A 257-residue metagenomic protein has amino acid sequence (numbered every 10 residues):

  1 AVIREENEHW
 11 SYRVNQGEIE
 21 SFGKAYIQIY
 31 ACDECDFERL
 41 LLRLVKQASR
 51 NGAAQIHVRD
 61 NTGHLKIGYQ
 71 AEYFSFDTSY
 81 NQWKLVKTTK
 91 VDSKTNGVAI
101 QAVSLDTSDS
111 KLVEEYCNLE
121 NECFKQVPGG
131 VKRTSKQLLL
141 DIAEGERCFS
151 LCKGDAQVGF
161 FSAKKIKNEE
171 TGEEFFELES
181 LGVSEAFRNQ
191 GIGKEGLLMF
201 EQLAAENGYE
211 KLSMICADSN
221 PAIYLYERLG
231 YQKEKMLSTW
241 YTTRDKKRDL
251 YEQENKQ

Functional and structural regions predicted by a protein language model:
A1, T95-V131, E252-Q257: Short amphipathic alpha-helix that is part of the acyltransferase structural core
A1-A48, F161-E179: Conserved donor-binding loop and adjoining core beta-sheet/short helix segment in diverse acyl/aminoacyl transferases
A1-E8, V127-G154, S162, N168: Active-site rim helix/loop that mediates acceptor-substrate recognition in acyltransferases
C32-Q101, W240-T242: Acyl-donor-binding surface of acyltransferase catalytic domains
E34-K46, S180-V183, N189-Q202, E227-R228: Conserved acetyl-CoA-binding loop-helix of GNAT-fold acetyltransferases
I56-D60, L178, L212-C216: Conserved hydrophobic beta-strand within the GNAT/NAT acetyltransferase core sheet that lines the active-site cleft
T62-Y80, K194, E206, D218-M236 (+2 more regions): Conserved active-site alpha-helix within GNAT-family acetyltransferase domains
N81-V103, E210, I215-N220, Q232 (+1 more regions): C-terminal "cap" of GNAT-fold acetyltransferases
